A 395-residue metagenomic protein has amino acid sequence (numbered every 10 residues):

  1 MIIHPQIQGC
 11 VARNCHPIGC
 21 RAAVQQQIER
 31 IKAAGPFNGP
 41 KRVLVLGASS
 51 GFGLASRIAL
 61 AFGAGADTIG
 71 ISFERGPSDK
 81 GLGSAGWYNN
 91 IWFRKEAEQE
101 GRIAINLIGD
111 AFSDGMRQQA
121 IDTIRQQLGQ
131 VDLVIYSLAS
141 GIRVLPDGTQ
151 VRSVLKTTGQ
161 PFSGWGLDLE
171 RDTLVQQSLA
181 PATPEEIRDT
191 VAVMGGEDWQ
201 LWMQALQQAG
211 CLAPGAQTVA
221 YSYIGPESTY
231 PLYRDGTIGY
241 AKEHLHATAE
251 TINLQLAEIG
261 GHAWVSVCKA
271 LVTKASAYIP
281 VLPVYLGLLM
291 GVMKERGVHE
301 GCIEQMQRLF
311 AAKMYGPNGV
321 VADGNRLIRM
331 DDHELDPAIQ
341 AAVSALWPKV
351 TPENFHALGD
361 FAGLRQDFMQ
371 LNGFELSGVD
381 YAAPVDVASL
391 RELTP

Functional and structural regions predicted by a protein language model:
M1-N38, P184-R188: Class I SAM-dependent methyltransferase Rossmann-like catalytic core, especially the SAM/SAH-binding loop
E29, A34-F73, P77: Canonical Rossmann dinucleotide-binding motif of NAD(H)/NADP(H)-dependent dehydrogenases/reductases, specifically
L46, V131-A139, G166-L167, Q217-S222: Rossmann-fold scaffold of SDR-type NAD(P)-dependent oxidoreductases
G65-I105, D110: Glycine-rich phosphate-binding loop and adjoining beta1-alpha1-beta2 segment of Rossmann-like nucleotide-binding folds
G109-A120, G196: The beta1-alpha1 cofactor-binding region of Rossmann-like NAD(H)/NADP(H)-dependent oxidoreductases
Q119-G148: A glycine-rich helix->loop->beta "capping" turn within Rossmann-like NAD(P)(H)-dependent oxidoreductase domains
S153-G260, V267-M290: Catalytic loop of short-chain dehydrogenase/reductase
T251, I259-S266, P283-S389: C-terminal helical subdomain
